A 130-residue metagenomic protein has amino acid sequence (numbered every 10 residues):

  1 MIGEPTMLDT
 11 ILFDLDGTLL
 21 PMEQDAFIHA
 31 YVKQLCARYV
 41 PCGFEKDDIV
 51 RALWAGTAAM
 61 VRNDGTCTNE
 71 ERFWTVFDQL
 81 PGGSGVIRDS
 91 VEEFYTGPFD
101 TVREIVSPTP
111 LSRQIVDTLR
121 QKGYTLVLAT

Functional and structural regions predicted by a protein language model:
M1-M7, V76-F77, V116-T118: Short amphipathic alpha-helices and their capping/turn segments at secondary-structure boundaries
I2-F13, T18-A52: Active-site neighborhood of HAD-like aspartate-dependent phosphohydrolases
L20-P21, T57-A59, F99-V102: A short, structure-level motif marking secondary-structure boundaries and short turns
E23-A26, D64, R103: Short, solvent-exposed loop/turn segments at secondary-structure boundaries
A30, Q34, T75-V76, Q114: Alpha-helical elements of Rossmann-like donor-binding domains used by nucleotide-donor carbohydrate transfer enzymes
V40-G43, P81, R120-G123: Glycine-centered loop/turn motif at secondary-structure junctions
D47-G97: A metal-dependent, Asp-based hydrolase signature
C67-E71, G85-D89, T96-L128: Short, acidic loop-to-helix structural element flanking the phosphoryl-transfer center in phosphate-processing enzymes
